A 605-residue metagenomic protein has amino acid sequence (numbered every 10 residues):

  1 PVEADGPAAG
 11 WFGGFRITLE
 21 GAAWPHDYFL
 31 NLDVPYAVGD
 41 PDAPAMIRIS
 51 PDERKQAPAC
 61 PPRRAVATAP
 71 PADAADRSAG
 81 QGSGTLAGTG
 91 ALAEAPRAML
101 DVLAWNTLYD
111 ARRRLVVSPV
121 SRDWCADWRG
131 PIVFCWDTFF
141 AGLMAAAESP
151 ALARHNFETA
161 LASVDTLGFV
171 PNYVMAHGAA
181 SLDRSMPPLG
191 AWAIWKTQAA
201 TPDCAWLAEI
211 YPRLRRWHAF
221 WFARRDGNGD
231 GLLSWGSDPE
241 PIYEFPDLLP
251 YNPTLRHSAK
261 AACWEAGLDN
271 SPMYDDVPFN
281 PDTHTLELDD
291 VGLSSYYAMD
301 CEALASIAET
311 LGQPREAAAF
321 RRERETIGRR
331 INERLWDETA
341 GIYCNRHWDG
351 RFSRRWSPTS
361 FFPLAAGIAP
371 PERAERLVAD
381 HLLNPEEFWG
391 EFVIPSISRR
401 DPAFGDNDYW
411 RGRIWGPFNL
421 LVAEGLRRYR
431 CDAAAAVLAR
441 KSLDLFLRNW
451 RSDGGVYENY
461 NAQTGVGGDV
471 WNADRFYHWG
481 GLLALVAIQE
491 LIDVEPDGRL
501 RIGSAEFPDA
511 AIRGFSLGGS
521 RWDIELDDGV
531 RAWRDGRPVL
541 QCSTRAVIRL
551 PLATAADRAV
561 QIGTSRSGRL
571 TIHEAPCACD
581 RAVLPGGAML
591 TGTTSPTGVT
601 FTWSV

Functional and structural regions predicted by a protein language model:
P1-A91, A95, W136, R428 (+3 more regions): Terminal accessory carbohydrate-recognition/targeting modules of carbohydrate-active enzymes
V38-A43, L167, P171-L189, W195-A199 (+5 more regions): The feature captures the catalytic groove of carbohydrate-active enzymes
A43-A45, P51-A57, R63-P131, H155 (+3 more regions): Low-complexity, Ser/Thr/Pro/Gly-enriched N-terminal "stalk/linker" regions
G90-W195, A199-A200, C204-A208, R215 (+7 more regions): Substrate-binding groove/exosite segments of carbohydrate-active enzymes
L92, A145-F157, T197-R215, S306-T326 (+3 more regions): Structural helix-adjacent loops and short alpha-helical linkers that scaffold large soluble proteins
A98, V102, T159, R213-G227 (+6 more regions): Alpha-helical scaffold segments in carbohydrate-active enzymes
S149-I242, N332-R346, E386-F404, K441-A473: Helix-terminus loop motifs that line ligand-binding clefts
S181, M186-A200, W336-H381, P385 (+2 more regions): C-terminal capping/lid segments that line or modulate ligand- or cofactor-binding pockets
